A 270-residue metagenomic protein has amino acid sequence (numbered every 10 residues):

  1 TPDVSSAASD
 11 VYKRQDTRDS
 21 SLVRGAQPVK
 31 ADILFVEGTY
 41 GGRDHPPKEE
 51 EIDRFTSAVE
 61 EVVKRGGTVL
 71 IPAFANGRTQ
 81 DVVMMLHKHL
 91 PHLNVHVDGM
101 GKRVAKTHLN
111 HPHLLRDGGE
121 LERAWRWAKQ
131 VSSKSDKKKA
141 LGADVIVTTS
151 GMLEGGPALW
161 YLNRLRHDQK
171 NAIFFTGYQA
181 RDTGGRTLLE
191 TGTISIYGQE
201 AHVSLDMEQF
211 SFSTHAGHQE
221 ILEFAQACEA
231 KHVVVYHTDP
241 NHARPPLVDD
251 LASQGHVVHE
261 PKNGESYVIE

Functional and structural regions predicted by a protein language model:
T1-A8, Y12: Single conserved hydrophobic/aromatic residue that forms the stacking wall/gate of nucleotide- or nucleobase-binding
Q15-E270: Acidic/His-rich, metal-assisted hydrolase cores and their charged scaffolds
